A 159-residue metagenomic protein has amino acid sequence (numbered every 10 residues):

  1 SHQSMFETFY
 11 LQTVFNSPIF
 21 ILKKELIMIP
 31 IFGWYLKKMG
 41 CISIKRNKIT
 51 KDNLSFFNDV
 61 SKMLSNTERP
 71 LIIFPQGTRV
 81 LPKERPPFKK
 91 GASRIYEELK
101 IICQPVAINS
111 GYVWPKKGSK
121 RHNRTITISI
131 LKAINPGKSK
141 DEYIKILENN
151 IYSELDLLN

Functional and structural regions predicted by a protein language model:
S1, K23, Q76, I108-N109: Cofactor-binding loop segments of dinucleotide-utilizing enzymes, especially the Rossmann-like FAD- and NAD(P)+-binding
S1-H2, V60-T67: Short, composition-biased local secondary-structure segments
S1-I49: Catalytic core of membrane glycerolipid acyltransferases/transacylases, capturing the structured, soluble-facing
S4, M28, F56-F57, F88-K89: Amphipathic coiled-coil/heptad-repeat helices and related helical stalk/stem segments that mediate oligomerization
E7-T8, D52, L81-P82: Glycine/Thr-rich phosphate-binding loops of Rossmann-like dinucleotide-binding domains
F32-W34, N66-I72, T78-I146: A cross-family acyltransferase "interaction/gating" segment
K51, S55-V60: Anionic-ligand binding region
M63, D141-N159: Membrane-interfacial terminal anchoring regions of lipid-handling membrane enzymes
